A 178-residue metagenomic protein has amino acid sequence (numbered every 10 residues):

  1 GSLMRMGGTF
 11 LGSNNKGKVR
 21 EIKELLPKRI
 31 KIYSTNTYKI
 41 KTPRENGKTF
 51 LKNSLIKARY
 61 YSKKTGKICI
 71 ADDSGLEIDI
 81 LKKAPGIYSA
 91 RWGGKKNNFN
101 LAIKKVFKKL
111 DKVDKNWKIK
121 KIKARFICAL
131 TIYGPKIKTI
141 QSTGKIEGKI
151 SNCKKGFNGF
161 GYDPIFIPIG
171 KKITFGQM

Functional and structural regions predicted by a protein language model:
G1-M6: N-terminal low-complexity segments that are often proline-rich with Ser/Thr-Pro
G7-G12, K16-M178: Anionic-ligand binding patches
